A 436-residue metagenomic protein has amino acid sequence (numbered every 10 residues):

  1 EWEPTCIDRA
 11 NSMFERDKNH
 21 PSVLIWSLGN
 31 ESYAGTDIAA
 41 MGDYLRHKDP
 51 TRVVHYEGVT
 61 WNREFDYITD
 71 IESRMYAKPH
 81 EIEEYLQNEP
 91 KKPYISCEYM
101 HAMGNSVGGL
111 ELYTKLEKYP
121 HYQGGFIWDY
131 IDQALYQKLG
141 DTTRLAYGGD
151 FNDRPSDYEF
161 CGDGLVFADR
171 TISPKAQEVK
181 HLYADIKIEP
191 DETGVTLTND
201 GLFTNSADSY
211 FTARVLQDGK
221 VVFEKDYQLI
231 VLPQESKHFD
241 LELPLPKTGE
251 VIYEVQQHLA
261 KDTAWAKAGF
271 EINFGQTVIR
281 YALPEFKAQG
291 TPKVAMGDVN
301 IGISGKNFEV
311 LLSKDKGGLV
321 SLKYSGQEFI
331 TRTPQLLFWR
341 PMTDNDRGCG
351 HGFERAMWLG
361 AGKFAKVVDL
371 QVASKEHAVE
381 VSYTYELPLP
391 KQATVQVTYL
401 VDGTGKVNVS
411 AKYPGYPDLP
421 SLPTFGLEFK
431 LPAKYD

Functional and structural regions predicted by a protein language model:
E1-T196, D200-A207, T212-V221: Extended substrate-binding grooves/exosites of carbohydrate-active enzymes
W2, L229-V231: Catalytic nucleophile-loop/oxyanion-hole region of alpha/beta-hydrolase and closely related hydrolase-like folds
R63-F65, M103-N105, D157, F203-N205 (+5 more regions): Short glycine/serine/proline-enriched coil/turn segments at secondary-structure junctions
V195-L229, K237-E242, G249-A260: Beta-strand-rich binding/interaction modules
I230, E271-A282: Short beta-strand edge segments in extracellular beta-sheet folds
L243-G249, T263, T277-D436: Beta-strand/loop-rich accessory regions of lumenal/periplasmic or secreted enzymes, predominantly carbohydrate-active
T263-E271: Beta-sandwich strand segments
